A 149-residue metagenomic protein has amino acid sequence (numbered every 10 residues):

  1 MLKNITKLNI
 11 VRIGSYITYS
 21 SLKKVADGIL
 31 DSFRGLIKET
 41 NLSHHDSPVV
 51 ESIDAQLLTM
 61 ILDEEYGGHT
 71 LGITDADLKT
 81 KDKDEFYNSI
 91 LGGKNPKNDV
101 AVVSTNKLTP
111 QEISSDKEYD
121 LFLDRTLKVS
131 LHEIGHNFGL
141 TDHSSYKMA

Functional and structural regions predicted by a protein language model:
N4-T18: Fold-level signature of zinc-dependent metallopeptidase catalytic domains
Y19-V129, N137, T141: Metzincin-family zinc-dependent endopeptidase catalytic domain
H132: Conserved phosphoacceptor histidine of two-component systems
T141-A149: Accessory, usually C-terminal, subdomains that scaffold auxiliary metal cofactors
